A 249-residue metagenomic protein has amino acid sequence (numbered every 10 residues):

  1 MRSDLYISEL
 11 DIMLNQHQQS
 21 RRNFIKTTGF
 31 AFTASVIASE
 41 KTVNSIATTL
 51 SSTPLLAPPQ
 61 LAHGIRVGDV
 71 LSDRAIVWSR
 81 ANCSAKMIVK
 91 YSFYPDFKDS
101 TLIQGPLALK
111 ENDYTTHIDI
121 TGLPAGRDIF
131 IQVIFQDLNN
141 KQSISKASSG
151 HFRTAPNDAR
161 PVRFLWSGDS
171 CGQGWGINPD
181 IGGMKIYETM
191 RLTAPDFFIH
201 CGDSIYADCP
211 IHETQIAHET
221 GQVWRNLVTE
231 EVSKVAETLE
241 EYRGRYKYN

Functional and structural regions predicted by a protein language model:
M1-S20: N-terminal secretory signal peptides
S3, S8, K41-N44, W224: Juxtamembrane helix-loop transition sites at the ends of transmembrane segments in multi-pass membrane proteins
L10, Q19, T27, K41-T42 (+1 more regions): Intrinsic disorder/low-complexity segments enriched in polar/small residues
L14, L50-N249: Divalent metal-dependent phosphoesterase catalytic cores across multiple superfamilies
H17-N23, A34-P54, D169: N-terminal twin-arginine translocation
R21-F24, R153-A155: Well-ordered, non-transmembrane segments within structured domains
R22-N23, T27, A81: Hydrophobic alpha-helical segments, especially transmembrane helices and their immediate juxtamembrane helical caps
T28-F32: Sec-dependent signal peptide hydrophobic core
